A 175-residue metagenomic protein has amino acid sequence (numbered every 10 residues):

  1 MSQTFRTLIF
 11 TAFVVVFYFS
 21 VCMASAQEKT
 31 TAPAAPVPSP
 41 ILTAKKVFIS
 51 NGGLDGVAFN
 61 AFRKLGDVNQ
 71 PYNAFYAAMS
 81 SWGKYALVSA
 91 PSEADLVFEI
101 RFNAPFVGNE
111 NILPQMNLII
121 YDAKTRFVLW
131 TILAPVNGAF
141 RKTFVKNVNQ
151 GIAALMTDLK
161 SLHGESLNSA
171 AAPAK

Functional and structural regions predicted by a protein language model:
M1-R6: N-terminal secretory signal peptides that target proteins for export/translocation
I9-V21: Bacterial N-terminal signal peptides
F17, D55-V57, P105: Short, active-site-adjacent cap segments at secondary-structure transitions
C22-A26: Sec/Tat signal peptide C-region and signal peptidase I cleavage site
Q27-F48, F75, D122-K175: C-terminal/domain-edge helix-coil "capping" segments
E28-K29, S81-A86, P91-K142, K146: Surface-exposed short loop/turn segments
L42-E99: N-terminal segment of the mature soluble domain
A61-Y72, N109-L113, R141-I152: Solvent-exposed, acidic/flexible segments
